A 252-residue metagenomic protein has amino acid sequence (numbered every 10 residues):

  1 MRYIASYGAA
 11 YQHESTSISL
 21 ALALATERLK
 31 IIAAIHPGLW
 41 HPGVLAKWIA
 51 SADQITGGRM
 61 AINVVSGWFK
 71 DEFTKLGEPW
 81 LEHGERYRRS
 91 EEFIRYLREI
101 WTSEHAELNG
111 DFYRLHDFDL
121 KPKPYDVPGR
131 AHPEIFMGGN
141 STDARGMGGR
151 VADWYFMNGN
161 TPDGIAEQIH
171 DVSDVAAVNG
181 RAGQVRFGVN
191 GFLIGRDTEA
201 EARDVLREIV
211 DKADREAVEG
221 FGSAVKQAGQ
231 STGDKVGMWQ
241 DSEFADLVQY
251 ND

Functional and structural regions predicted by a protein language model:
M1-A25, N109, K123, V127-P133 (+3 more regions): N-terminal beta1-alpha1-beta2 module of alpha/beta enzyme domains
L20-E27, I49, D53-M60, G149-R150 (+1 more regions): Acidic (Asp/Glu)-rich catalytic clusters
L22, A52, I62, L97 (+4 more regions): Conserved, mostly hydrophobic/aromatic
I31-I35, M60-V64, I135-G138, D153-M157 (+1 more regions): Hydrophobic faces of well-ordered beta-strands that scaffold small-molecule active sites in alpha/beta enzyme cores
A34-G43, P79, G84, D126-N140 (+1 more regions): Active-site mouth loops of central-metabolism enzymes
G38-Q54: Glycine-rich anion/phosphate-binding loops
L45-W48, G138-M147: Short, acidic/polar
H83-D126, N160-D252: An alpha-helical appendage that flanks or caps ligand/catalytic pockets
